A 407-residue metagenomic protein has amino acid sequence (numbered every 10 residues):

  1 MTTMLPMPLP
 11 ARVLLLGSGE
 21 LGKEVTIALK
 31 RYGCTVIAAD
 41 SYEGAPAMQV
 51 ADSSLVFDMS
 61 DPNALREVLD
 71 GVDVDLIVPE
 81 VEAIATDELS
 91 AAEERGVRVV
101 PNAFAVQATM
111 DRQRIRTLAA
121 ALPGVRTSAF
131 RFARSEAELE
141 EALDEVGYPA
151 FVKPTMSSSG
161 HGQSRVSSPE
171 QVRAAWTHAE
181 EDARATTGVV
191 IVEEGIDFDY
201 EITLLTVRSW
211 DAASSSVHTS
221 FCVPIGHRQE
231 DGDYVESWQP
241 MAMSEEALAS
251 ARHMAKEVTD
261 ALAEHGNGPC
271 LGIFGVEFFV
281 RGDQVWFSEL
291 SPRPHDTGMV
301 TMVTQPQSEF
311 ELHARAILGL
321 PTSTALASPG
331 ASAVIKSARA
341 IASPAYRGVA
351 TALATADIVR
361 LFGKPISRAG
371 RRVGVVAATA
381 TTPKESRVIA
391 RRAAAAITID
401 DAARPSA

Functional and structural regions predicted by a protein language model:
M1-M110, R114, A137, I397 (+1 more regions): ATP-binding N-terminal substructure of ATP-dependent carboxylate-amine bond-forming enzymes
A11, S128, H161, Y200-I202 (+6 more regions): Change "...and in nucleic-acid phosphodiester-cleaving endonucleases..." to "...and in nucleic-acid processing enzymes
A108-A261, A394: Active-site nucleotide/adenylate-binding loops and adjacent lid/helix of ATP-dependent enzymes
T206-W210, F278-G282, G363: Short, low-complexity Ser/Thr-rich regulatory SLiMs
G232-A242, E289-M302: Short, flexible active-site loops
S250-V276, R281-G282, S291-A342: Active-site "cap" helix and flanking loop/linker of ATP-utilizing ligase/carboxylase catalytic domains
R315-A407: Peripheral (often C-terminal) accessory segments that flank ATP-dependent C-N-forming ligase machineries
